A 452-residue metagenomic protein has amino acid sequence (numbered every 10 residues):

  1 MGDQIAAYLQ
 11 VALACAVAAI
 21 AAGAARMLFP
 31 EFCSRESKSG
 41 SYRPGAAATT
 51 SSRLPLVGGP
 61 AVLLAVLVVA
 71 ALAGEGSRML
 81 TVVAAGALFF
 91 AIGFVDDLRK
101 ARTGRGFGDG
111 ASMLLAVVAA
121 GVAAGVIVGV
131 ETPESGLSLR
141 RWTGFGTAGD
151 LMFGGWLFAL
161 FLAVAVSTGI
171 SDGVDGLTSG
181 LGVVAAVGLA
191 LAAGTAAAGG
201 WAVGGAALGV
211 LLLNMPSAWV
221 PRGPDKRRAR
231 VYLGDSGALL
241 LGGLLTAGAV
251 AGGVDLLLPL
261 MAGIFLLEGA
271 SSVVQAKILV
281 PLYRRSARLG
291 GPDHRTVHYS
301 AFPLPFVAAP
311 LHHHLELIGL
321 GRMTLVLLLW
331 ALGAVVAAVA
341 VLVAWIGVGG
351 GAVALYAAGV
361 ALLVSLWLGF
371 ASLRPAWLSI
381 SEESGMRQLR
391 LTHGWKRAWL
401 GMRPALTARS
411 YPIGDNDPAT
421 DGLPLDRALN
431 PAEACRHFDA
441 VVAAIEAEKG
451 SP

Functional and structural regions predicted by a protein language model:
G2-G40, G59-V95, G129, L139 (+2 more regions): Alpha-helical transmembrane segments
S41-L54, G104-A116, R230: Juxtamembrane helix-capping/reentrant segments at transmembrane boundaries
T49-L54, R140-G155: Short aromatic-rich membrane-water interface segments that cap or initiate transmembrane helices in multi-pass membrane
L80-A123: Hydrophobic alpha-helical hairpins/lids featuring a short glycine-rich hinge
R99-G108, G136-T147, Y283, G321: Membrane interface segments of multi-pass transport proteins and intramembrane proteases
A354-S372: Single-pass alpha-helical transmembrane signal-anchor segments
Q388-L425: Flexible, solvent-exposed short loops/turns enriched in glycine
A419-P452: Structured, soluble extracytoplasmic/luminal domains of envelope-associated proteins
